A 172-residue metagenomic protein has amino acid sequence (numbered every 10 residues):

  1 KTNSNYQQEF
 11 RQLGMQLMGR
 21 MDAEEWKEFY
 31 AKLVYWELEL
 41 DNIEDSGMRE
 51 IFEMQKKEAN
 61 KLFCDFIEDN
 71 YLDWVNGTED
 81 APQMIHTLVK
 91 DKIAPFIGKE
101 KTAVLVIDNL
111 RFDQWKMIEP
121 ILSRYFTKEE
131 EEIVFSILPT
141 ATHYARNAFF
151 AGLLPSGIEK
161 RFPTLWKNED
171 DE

Functional and structural regions predicted by a protein language model:
K1-T102, N109-E172: …; additionally, a secondary subgroup of soluble metalloenzymes is captured
